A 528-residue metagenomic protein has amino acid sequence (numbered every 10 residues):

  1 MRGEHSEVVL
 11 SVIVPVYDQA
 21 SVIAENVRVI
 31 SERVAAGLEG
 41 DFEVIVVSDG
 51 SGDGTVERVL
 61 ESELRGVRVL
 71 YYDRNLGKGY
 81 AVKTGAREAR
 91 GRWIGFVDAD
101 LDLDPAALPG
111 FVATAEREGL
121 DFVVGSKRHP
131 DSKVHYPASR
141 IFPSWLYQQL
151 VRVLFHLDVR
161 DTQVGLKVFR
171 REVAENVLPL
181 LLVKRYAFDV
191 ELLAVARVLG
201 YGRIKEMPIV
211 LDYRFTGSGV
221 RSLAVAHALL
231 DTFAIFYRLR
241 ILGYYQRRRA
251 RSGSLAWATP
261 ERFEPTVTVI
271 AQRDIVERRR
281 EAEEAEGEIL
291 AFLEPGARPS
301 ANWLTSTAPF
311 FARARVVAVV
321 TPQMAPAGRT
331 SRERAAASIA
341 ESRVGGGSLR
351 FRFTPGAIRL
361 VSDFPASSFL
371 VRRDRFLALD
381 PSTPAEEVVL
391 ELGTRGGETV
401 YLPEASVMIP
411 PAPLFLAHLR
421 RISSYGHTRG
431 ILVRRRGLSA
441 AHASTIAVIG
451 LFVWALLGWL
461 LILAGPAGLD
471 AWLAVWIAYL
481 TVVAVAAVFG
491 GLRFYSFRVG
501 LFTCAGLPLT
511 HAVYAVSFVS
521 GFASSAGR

Functional and structural regions predicted by a protein language model:
M1-S6, L180-P265, V269-I270, T394 (+2 more regions): Hydrophobic helical membrane-anchoring modules
Q19-V34, R273-R280: Short, well-formed alpha-helical segments that are part of the catalytic scaffolds of diverse glycosyltransferases
V29-G40, A258-E264: Short, acidic, metal-binding catalytic loop of nucleotide-sugar glycosyltransferases
E39-S51, L70-Y72, T268-R273, P295: Short beta-strand/loop segment that forms part of the nucleotide-sugar
S48-V56, L101, R273-V276, E294-S300: A conserved acidic beta->alpha catalytic loop
Y72-E88, W93-F96, P105-Y186, R214-L230 (+3 more regions): Acceptor/aglycone-binding surface of glycosyltransferases and processive sugar-polymer synthases
R92-D102, G287-R298: Short beta-strand-to-loop acidic/aromatic patch adjacent to the donor-nucleotide binding site
Y186-E191, S382-L390: Acidic donor-binding loop at a coil-to-helix junction in glycosyltransferase catalytic cores that engages
